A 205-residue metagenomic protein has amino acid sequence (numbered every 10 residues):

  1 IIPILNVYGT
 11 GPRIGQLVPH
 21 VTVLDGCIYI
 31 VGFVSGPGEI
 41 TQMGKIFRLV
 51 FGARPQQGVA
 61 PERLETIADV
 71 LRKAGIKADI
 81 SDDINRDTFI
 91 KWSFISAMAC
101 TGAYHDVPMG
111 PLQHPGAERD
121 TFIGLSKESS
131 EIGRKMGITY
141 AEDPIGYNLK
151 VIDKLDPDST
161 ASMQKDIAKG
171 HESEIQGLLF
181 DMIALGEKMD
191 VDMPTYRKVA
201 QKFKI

Functional and structural regions predicted by a protein language model:
I1-E39: Rossmann-like NAD(P)(H) cofactor-binding subdomain of soluble oxidoreductases
T10, F33, Q57-A60, I175 (+1 more regions): Alpha-helix N-cap/loop-to-helix initiation residues
I14-G15, T101, M163, L185: Broad structural signal for hydrophobic residues in well-ordered alpha-helices, predominantly aliphatic
L17-L24, S35-D143: Internal alpha-helical scaffold of NAD(P)-dependent oxidoreductase catalytic cores
R72-K73, I123-I205: NAD(P)-dependent Rossmann-like dehydrogenase/reductase catalytic/cofactor-binding core
